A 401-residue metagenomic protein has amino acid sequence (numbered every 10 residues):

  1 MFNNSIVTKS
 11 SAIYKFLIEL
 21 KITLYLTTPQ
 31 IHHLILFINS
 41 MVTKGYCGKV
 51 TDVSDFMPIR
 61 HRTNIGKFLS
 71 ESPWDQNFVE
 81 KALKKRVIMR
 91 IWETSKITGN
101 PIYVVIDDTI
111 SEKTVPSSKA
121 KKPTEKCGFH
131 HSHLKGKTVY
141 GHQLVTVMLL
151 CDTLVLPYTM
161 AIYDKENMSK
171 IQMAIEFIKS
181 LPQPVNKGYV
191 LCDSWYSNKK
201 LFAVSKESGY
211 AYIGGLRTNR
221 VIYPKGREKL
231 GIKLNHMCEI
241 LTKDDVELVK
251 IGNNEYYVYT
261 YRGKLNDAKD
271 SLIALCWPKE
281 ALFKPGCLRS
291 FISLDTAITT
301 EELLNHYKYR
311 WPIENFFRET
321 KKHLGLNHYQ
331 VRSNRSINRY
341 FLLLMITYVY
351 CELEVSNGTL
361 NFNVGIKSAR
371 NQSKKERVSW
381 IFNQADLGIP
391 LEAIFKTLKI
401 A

Functional and structural regions predicted by a protein language model:
F2-N77: Gly/serine-rich nucleotide phosphate-binding loop at the start of the catalytic core of nucleotide/ADP-ribose-handling
V53, N100-T114, V147, Y189-W195 (+4 more regions): Short, conserved catalytic/metal-binding motifs centered on acidic residues
T63-K67, S72, H130-K187, K269-S290 (+1 more regions): Electropositive, glycine- and tryptophan-enriched low-complexity nucleic-acid-binding patches
S70-L154, N254-R262: Active-site-proximal, Lys/Arg-enriched surface segment that forms a nucleic-acid-binding/basic interface patch
L83-I88, K96, N100-Y103, N383-A401: Long, charge-rich low-complexity segments
I110, D245-V249, T300-Q330: Short amphipathic alpha-helical "interface-anchor" segments enriched in bulky aromatics
A161-A274, N357-V378, F395, A401: An internal, acidic/charged active-site-proximal segment that coordinates divalent cations and/or engages
H328-W380: Basic, amphipathic alpha-helical segments enriched in Lys/Arg and hydrophobic/aromatic residues
